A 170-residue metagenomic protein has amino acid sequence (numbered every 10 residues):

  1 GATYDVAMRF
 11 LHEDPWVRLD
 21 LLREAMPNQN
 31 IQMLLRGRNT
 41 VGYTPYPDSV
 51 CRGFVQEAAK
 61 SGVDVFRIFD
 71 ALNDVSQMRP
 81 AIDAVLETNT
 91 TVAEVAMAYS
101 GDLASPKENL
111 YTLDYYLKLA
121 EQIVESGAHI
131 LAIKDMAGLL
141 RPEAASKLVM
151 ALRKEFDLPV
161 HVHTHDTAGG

Functional and structural regions predicted by a protein language model:
G1-Y4, L11-I31, R36, T40-V162 (+1 more regions): Alpha/beta enzyme core
